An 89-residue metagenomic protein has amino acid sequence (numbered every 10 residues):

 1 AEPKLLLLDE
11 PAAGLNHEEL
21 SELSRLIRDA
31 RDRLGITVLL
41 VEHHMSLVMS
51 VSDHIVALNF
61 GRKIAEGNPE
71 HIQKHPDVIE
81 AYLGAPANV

Functional and structural regions predicted by a protein language model:
A1-V89: Glycine-rich phosphate-binding loops of nucleotide-dependent enzymes
